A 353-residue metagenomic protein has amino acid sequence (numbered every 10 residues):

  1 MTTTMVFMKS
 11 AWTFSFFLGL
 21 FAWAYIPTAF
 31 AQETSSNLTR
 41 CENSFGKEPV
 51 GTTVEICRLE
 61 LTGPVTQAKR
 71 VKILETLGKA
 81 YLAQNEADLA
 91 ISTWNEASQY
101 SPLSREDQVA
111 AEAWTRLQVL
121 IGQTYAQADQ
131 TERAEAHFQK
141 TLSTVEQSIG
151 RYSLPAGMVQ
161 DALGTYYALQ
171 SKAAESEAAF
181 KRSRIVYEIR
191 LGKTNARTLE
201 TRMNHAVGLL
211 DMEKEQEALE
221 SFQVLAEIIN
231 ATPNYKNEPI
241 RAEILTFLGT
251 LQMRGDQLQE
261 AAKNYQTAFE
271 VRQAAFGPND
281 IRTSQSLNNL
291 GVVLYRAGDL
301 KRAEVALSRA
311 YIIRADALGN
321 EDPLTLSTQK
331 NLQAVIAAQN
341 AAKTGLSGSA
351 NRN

Functional and structural regions predicted by a protein language model:
M1-N353: Intrinsic-disorder-linked linear interaction elements in eukaryotic regulatory proteins
